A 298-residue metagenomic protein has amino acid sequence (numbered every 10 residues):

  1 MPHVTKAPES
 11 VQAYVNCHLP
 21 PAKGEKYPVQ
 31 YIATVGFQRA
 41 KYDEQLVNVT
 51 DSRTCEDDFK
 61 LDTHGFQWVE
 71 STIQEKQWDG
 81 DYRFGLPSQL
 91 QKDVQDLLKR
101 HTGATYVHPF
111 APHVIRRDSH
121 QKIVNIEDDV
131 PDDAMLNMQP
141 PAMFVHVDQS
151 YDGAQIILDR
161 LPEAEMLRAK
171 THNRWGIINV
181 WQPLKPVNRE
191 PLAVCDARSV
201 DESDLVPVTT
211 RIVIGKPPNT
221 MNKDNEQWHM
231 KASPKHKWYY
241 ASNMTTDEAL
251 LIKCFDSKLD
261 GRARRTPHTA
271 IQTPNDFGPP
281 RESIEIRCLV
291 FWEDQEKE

Functional and structural regions predicted by a protein language model:
M1-V15, L19, D294-E298: Eukaryotic N-terminal targeting leaders
E9-N16, E25-F37, Y42, V49-Q227: Non-heme Fe(II) oxygenase catalytic core, chiefly the N-lobe of the double-stranded beta-helix
D224-E298: Catalytic core of Fe(II)/2-oxoglutarate
